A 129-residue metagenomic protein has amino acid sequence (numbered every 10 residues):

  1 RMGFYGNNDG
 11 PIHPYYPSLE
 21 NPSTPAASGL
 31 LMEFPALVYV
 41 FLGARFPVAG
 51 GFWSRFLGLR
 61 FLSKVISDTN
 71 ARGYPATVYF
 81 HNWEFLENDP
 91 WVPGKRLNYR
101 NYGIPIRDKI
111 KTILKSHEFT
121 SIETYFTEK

Functional and structural regions predicted by a protein language model:
R1-R72: Active-site-adjacent pocket scaffolds in enzyme catalytic domains
F56-K129: C-terminal domain-boundary segment and adjacent tail
